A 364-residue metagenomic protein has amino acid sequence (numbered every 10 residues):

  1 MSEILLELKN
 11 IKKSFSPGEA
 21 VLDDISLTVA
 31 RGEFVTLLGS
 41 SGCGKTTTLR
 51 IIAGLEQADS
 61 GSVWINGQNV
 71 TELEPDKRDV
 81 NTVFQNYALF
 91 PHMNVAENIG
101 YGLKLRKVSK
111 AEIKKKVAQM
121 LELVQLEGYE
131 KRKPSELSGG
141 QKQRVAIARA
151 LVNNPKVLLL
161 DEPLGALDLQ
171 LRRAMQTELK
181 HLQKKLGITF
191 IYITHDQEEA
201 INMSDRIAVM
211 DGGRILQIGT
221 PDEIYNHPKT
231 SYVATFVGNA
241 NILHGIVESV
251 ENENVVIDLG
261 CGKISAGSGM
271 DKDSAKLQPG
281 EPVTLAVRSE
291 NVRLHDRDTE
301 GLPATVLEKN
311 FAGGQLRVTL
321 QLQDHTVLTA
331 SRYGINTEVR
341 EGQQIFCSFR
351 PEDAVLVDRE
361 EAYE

Functional and structural regions predicted by a protein language model:
F34, L73-T235: ABC ATPase nucleotide-binding domains
L38-S40: The feature captures the beta-strand-to-loop junction immediately N-terminal to the Walker
A53: Helix-to-loop junction immediately C-terminal to a conserved catalytic motif
D59-S62, E112, G212, H244: Conserved coupling/switch loops of ABC nucleotide-binding domains, chiefly the family-specific signature
G61-N69: Conserved ABC transporter NBD signature motif
A240, V250-E364: Non-catalytic connector elements of ABC transporters
